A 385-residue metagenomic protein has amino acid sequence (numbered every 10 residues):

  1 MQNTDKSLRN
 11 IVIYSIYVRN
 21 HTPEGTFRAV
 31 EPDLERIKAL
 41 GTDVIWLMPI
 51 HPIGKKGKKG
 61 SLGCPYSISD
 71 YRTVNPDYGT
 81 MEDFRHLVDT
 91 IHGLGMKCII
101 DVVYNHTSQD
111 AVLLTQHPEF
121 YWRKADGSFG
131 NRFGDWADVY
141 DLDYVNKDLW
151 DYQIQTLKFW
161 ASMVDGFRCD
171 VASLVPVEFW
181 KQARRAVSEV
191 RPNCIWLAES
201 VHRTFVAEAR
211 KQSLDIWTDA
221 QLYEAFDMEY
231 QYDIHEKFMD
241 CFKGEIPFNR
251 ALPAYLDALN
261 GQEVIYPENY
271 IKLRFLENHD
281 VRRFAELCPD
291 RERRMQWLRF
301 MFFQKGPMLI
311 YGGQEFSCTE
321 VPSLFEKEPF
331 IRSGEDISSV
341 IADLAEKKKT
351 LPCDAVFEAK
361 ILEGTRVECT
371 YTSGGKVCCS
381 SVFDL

Functional and structural regions predicted by a protein language model:
M1-W46, P52, R85, T90 (+5 more regions): Carbohydrate-interacting/catalytic domains
Q2-V12, V18-D43, P49-A161, Q182-R191 (+1 more regions): Substrate-binding/active-site clefts of carbohydrate-active enzymes
I11-S15, V44, G95-I99, G166-R168 (+3 more regions): Structural preference for beta-strand elements that scaffold enzyme active sites
I16, I37, L47, Y71 (+9 more regions): Conserved, mostly hydrophobic/aromatic
V18-T22, H51, N75, Y104 (+4 more regions): Short, flexible loop/turn elements at secondary-structure junctions
I53-G57, H106-V112, V175-F179, T204-A207 (+2 more regions): Short catalytic/ligand-binding loop motif for oxyanion handling, primarily in non-cytosolic enzymes, centered on
D170-I265, K272, R291, F300 (+2 more regions): Active-site-proximal helices and loops of the catalytic beta/alpha 8
E263-P289: Active-site clefts of carbohydrate-active enzymes
